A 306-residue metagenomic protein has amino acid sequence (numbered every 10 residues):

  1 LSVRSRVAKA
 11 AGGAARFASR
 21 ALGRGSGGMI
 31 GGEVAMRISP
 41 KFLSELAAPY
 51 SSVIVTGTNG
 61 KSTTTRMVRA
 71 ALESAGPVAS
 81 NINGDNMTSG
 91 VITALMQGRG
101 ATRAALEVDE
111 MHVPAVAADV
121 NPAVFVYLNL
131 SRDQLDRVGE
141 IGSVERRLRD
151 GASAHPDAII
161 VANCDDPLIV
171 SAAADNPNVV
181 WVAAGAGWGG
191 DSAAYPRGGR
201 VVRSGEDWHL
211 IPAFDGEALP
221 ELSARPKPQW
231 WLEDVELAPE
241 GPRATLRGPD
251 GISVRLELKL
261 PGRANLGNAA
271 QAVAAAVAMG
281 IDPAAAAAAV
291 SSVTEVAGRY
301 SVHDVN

Functional and structural regions predicted by a protein language model:
L1-T56, S74-A75, G84-T93: Short, basic phosphate-binding NTP loop
T63-S80: A conserved segment at the C-terminal end of the G1
A101, P122-A123, D157: Proline-aspartate-enriched helix->loop->beta-strand connector
L106-D133, S171-R255, A297: Extended acidic/charged loop-beta regions that coordinate divalent cations and stabilize anionic phosphate/carboxylate
L128, V161, L232, N268 (+1 more regions): Residue-level signal for inorganic ion chemistry
L135-S143: Glycine/threonine-rich flexible loop motifs
H155-I159, N176-N178: A short helix->loop->beta-strand "cap" motif at the edges of active sites that frequently abuts
P239, P249, P261-R263, A274-N306: Gly/charged, well-structured mid-domain segments that form the phosphate/adenylate-handling core of ATP-dependent
